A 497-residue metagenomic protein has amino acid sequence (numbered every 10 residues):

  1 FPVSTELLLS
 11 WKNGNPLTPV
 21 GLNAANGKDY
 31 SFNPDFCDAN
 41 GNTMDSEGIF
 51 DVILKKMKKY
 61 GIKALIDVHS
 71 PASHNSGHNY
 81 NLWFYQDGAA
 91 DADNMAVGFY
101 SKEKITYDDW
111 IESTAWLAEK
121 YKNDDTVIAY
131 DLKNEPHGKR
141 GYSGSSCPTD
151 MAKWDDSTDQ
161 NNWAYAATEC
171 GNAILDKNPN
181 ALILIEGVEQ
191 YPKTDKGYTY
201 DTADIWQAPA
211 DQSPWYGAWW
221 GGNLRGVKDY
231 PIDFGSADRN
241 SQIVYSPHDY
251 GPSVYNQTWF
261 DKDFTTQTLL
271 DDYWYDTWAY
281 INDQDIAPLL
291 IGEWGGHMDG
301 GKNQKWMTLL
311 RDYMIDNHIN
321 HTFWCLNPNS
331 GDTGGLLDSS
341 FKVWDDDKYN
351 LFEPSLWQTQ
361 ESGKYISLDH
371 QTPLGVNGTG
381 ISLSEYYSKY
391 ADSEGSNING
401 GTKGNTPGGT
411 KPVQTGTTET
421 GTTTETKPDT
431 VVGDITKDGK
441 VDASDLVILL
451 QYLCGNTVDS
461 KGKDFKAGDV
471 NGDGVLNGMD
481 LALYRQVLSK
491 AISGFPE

Functional and structural regions predicted by a protein language model:
P2-L7, V68-S76, K133-P136, G187-Y191 (+1 more regions): Short, solvent-exposed turn/loop segments enriched in Gly/Ser/Thr/Pro and often Arg
L7-L132, N162, A166-L175: An active-site-proximal structural segment forming one wall of the substrate-binding cleft that immediately precedes
S10, S253-Q257, G331, T457-S460: Short, solvent-exposed loop/turn elements at domain surfaces
N40, M44, G48, K104 (+8 more regions): Soluble non-cytosolic domains of exported or imported proteins
K55-I62, A115, E119-N123, N172-P179 (+4 more regions): Sec-exported extracytoplasmic/periplasmic mature domains
S101, I111-I128, K133-I319: Extracellular glycoside hydrolase catalytic/binding regions
D271-I398: Substrate-binding cleft of secreted/luminal carbohydrate-active enzymes
N399-E497: Cellulosome-associated attachment modules in secreted, modular CAZymes
